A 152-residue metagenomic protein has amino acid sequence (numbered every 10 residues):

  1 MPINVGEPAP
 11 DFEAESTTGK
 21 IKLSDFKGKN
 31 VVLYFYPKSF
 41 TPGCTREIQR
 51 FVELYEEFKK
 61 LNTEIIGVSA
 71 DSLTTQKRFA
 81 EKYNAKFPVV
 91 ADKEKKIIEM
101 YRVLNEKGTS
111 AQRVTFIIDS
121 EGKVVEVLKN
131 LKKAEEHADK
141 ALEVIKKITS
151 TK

Functional and structural regions predicted by a protein language model:
M1-K152: Chalcogenol-based redox active-site neighborhoods
